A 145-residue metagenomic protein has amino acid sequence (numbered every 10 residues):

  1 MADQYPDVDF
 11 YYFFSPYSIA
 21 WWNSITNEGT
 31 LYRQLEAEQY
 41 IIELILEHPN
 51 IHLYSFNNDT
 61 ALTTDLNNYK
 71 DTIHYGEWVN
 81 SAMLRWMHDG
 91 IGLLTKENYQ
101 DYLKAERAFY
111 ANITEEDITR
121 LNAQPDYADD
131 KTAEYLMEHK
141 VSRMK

Functional and structural regions predicted by a protein language model:
M1-L44: Conserved, well-ordered alpha-helix/loop/beta-strand core segments that scaffold catalytic motifs
Q39-K145: C-terminal regions of proteins
